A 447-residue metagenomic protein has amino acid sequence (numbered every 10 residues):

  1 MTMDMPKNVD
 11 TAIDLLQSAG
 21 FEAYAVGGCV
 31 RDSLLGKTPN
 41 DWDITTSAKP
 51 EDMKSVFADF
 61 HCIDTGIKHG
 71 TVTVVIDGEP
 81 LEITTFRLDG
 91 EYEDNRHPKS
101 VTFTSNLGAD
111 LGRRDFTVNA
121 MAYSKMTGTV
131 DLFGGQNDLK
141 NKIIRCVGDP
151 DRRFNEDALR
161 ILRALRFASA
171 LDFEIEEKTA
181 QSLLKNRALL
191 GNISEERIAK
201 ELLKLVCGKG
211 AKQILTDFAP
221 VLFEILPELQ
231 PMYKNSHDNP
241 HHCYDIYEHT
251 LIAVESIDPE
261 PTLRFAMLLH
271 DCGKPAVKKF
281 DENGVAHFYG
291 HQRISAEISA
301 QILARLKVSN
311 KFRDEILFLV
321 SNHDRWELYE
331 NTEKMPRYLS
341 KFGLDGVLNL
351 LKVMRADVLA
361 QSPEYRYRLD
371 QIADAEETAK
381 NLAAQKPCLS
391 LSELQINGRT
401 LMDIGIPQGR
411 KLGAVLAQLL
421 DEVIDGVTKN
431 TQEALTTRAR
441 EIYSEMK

Functional and structural regions predicted by a protein language model:
M1-K447: Catalytic cores of the polymerase beta-like nucleotidyltransferase superfamily and closely associated nucleotide
